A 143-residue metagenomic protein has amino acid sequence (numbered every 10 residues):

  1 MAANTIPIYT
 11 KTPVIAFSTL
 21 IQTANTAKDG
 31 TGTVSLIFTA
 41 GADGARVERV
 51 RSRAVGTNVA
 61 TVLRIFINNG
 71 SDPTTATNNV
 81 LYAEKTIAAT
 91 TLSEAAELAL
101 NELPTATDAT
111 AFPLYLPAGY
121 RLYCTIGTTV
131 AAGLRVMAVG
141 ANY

Functional and structural regions predicted by a protein language model:
M1-G44, T57, D72, F112-Y143: C-terminal interaction-tip segments
R51-R53: Short edge beta-strand/loop segments characteristic of extracellular beta-sandwich folds
N58-A83: Short, surface-exposed beta-strand/strand-loop-strand elements in extracellular ectodomains
T86-A95: Short proline/glycine- and polar residue-rich coil/turn motifs
E97-G119: Beta-sandwich interaction modules
